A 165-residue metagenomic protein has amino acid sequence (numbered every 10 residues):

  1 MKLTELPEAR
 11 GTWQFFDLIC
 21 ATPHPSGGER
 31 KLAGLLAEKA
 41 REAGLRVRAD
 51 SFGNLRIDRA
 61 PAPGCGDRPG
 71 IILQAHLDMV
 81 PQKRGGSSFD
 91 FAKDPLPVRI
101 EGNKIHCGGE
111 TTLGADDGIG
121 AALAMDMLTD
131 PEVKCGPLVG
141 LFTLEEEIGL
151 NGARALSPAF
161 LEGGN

Functional and structural regions predicted by a protein language model:
K2-G102: Acidic/His- and Gly-rich active-site-bordering loop/insert found across diverse amide/peptide-bond hydrolases
T4, T12, T22, T111-T112 (+2 more regions): Residue-identity detector for threonine
I19-T22, A43, D130-K134, A159: Change "in soluble alpha/beta enzymes" to "in soluble alpha/beta proteins
G44, G163-G164: Short, well-ordered alpha-helix to beta-strand connector turns
C65-P137, F142, S157, G163: Active-site metal-coordination/substrate-binding segment of hydrolases, especially metallo-dependent peptidases
E146: Extended substrate-binding grooves/exosites of carbohydrate-active enzymes
G149-G152: Glycine-rich phosphate- or other oxyanion-binding loops that anchor nucleotides, phosphorylated ligands
